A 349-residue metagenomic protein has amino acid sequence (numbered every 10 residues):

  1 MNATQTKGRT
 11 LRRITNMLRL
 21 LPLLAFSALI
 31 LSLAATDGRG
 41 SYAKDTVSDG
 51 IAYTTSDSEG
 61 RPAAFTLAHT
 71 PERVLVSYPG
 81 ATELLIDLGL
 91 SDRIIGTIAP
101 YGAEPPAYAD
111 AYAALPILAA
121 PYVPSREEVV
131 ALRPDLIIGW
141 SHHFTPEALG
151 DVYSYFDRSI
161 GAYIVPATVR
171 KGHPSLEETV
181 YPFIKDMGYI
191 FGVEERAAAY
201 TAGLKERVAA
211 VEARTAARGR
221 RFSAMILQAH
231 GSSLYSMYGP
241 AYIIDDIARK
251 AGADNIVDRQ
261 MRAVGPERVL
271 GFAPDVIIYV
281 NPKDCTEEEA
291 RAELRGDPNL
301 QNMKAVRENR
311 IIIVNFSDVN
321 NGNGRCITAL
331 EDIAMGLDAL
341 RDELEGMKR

Functional and structural regions predicted by a protein language model:
N2, K7-L23, S32-E83, Y189-L227 (+1 more regions): Bacterial Sec-exported substrate-binding components of ABC uptake systems
F65, P71-E72, L115-P116, I138-H143 (+5 more regions): Second-shell loop/turn segments in exported
R73, P174-Y189, A198, Y279-R349: Structured C-terminal subdomain patch of bacterial secreted/periplasmic proteins
R73-L132, L136, W140-F144, I256: A short, structured surface patch at a secondary-structure boundary
G80-E83, P100-A103, L136, H142-P146 (+5 more regions): Solvent-exposed loop/turn segments at secondary-structure junctions within structured extracellular/periplasmic domains
P100-A103, Y235-R262: Alpha-helical, coiled-coil/dimerization segments enriched in small aliphatic residues
E104, F144-G150, I160-D186, G219-I243: Extracytoplasmic ligand-binding site segments that recognize negatively charged/polar headgroups
S125-L136, L149-G150, G265-A273: Short helices/loops that flank or line small-molecule/ion binding pockets
